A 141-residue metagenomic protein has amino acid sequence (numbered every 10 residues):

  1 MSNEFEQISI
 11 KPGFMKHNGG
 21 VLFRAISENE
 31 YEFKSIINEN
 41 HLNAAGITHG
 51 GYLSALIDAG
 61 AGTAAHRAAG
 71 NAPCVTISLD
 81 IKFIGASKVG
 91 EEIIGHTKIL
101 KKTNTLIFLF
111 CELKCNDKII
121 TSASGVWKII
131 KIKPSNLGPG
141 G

Functional and structural regions predicted by a protein language model:
M1-G141: Terminal targeting signals and extreme-terminal segments of soluble enzymes
